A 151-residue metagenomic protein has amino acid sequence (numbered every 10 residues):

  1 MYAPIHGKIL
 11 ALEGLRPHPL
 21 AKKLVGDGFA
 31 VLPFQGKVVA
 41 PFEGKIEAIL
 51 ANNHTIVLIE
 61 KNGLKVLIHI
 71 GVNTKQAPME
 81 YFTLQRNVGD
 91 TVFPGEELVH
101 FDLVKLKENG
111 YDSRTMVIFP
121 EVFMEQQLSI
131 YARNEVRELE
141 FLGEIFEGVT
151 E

Functional and structural regions predicted by a protein language model:
M1-E151: Contiguous, well-folded functional domains in the mature portion of proteins
